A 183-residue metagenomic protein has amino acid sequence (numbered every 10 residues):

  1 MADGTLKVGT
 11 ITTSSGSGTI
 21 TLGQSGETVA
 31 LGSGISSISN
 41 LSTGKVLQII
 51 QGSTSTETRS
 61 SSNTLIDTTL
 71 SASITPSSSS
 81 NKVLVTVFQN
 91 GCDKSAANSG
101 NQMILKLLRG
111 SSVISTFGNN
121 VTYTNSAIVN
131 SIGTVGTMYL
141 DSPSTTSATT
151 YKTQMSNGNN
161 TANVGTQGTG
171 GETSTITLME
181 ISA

Functional and structural regions predicted by a protein language model:
D3-I11, T28-E57, A183: Glycine-rich, low-complexity segments
G4, S15, K45, D67 (+1 more regions): Short, surface-exposed loop/turn motifs at beta-strand boundaries within globular domains
G9-T13, G18-L22: Parallel beta-helix/beta-solenoid repeats that form elongated, surface-exposed shafts/blades used for receptor binding
S17-T19, T28, K82, A148: A generic structural signal for beta-strand entry/edge sites
S53, E57-T64, T75-A148, K152-A183: Terminal beta-strand-rich extracellular "head" domains that mediate receptor/glycan or other ligand binding
L70-A72: Extended, low-complexity regulatory regions
